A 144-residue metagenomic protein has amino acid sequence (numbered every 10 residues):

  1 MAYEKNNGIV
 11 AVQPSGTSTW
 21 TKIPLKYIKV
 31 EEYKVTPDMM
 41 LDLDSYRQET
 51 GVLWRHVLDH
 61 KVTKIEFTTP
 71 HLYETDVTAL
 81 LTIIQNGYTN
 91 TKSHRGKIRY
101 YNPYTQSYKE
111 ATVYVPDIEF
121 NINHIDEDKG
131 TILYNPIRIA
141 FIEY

Functional and structural regions predicted by a protein language model:
M1-Y144: Extracellular/virion structural assembly segments
